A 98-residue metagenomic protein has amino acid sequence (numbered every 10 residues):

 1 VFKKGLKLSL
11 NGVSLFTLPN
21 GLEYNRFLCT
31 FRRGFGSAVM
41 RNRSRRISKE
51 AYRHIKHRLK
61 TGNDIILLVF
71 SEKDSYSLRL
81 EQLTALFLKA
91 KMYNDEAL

Functional and structural regions predicted by a protein language model:
V1-L98: Positively charged, solvent-exposed patches that mediate nucleic-acid binding
